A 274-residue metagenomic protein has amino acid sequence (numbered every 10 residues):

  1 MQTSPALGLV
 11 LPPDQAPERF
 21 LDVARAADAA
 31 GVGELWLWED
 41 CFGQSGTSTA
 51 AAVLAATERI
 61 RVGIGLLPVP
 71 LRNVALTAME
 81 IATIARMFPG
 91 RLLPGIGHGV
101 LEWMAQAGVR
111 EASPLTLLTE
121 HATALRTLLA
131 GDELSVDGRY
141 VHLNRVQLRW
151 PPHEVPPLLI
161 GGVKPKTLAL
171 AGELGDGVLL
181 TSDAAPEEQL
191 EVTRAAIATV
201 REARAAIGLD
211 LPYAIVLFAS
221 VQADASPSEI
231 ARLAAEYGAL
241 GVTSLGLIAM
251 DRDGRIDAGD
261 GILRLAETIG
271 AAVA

Functional and structural regions predicted by a protein language model:
M1-A274: Active-site-adjacent structural elements that line small-molecule/cofactor binding pockets in enzymes
